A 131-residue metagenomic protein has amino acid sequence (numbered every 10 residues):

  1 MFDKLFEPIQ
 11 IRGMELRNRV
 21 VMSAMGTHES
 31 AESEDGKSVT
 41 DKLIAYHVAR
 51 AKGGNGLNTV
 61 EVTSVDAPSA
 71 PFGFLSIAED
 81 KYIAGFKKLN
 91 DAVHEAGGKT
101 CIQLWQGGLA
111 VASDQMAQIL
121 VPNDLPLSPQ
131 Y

Functional and structural regions predicted by a protein language model:
M1-A24, V93: N-terminal amphipathic alpha-helix/helix-capping segment at the start of soluble metabolic enzymes
I11, V20-V39: N-terminal binding-site loop/beta-alpha segment at the start of enzyme catalytic domains that lines or forms
V20-S23, N58-V60, T100-L104: Hydrophobic faces of well-ordered beta-strands that scaffold small-molecule active sites in alpha/beta enzyme cores
M22, R50, G54, V93 (+1 more regions): Conserved, mostly hydrophobic/aromatic
A31-A49, L75-E95, S113-Q115: Glycine-rich anion/phosphate-binding loops
S33, T59-I83, L104-M116: Glycine-rich, proline-tolerant flexible connector loops at the mouths of alpha/beta enzymes
K42-D66: Catalytic domains of carbohydrate-active enzymes, especially glycoside hydrolases
H94, K99, W105-Y131: Non-globular sequence segments
